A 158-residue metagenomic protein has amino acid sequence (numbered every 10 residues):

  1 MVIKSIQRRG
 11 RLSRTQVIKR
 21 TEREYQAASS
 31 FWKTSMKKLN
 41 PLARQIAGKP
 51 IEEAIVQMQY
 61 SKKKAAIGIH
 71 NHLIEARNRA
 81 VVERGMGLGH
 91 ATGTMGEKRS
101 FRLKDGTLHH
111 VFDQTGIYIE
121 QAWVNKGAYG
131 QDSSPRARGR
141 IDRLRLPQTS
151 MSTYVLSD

Functional and structural regions predicted by a protein language model:
V2-G106, H110-D113: Ribosome large-subunit tunnel/peptidyl-transferase-proximal elements
S35, M58, G127, R136 (+1 more regions): Surface-exposed loop/turn and secondary-structure junction residues enriched for glycine/proline
L73, G116, Q148-S150: Short amphipathic alpha-helical surface patches that serve as generic macromolecular interface elements
G96-R99, Y129-S134: A short linear-motif detector with a strong N-terminal bias
G106-D132, D142-R143: Short, hydrophobic/π-rich interface segment
R136-D158: C-terminal edge-of-domain segments
